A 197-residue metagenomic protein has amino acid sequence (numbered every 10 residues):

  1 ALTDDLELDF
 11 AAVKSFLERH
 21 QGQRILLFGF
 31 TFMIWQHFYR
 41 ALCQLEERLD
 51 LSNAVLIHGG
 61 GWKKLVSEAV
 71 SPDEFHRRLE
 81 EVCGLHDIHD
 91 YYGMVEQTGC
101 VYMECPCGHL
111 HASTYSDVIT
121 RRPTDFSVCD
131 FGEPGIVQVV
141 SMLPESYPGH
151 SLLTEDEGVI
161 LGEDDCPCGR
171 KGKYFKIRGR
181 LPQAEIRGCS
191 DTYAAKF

Functional and structural regions predicted by a protein language model:
A1-F197: Active-site glycine/GP-rich loop and adjacent strand/helix microenvironment that borders small-molecule binding pockets
